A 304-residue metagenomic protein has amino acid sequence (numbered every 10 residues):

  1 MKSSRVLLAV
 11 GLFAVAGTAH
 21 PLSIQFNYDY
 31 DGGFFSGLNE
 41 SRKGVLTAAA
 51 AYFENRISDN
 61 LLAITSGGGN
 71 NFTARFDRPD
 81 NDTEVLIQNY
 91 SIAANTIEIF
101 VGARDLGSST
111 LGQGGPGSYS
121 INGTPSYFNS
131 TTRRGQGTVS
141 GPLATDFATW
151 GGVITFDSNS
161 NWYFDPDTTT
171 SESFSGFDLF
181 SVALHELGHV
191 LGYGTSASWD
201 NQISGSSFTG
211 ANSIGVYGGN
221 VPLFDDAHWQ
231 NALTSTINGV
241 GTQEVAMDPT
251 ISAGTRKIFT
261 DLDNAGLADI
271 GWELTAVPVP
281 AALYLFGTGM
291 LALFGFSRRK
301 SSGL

Functional and structural regions predicted by a protein language model:
M1-L7: Bacterial N-terminal signal peptides that target proteins for export
K2, N39, G295-S297: Short alpha-helical segments used as structural interaction elements across diverse proteins
A9-F13, G289: Hydrophobic helical h-region of N-terminal Sec-dependent signal peptides in bacterial secretory/periplasmic proteins
A16-T18: N-terminal signal peptide c-region/cleavage motif recognized by signal peptidases
L22-L184, H189-A276: Extracellular zinc-dependent metalloprotease catalytic-domain scaffold
P278-S297: A short, hydrophobic C-terminal helix/tail in secreted or cell-surface proteins
R299-L304: Short, charged juxtamembrane terminal tails flanking transmembrane helices
